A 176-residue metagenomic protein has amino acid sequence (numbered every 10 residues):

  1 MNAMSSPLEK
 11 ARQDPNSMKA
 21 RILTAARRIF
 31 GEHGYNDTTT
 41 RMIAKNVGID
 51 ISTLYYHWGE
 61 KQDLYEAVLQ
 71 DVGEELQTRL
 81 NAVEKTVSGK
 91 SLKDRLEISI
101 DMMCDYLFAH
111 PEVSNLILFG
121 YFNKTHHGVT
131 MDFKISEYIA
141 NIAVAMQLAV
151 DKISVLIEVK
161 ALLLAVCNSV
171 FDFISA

Functional and structural regions predicted by a protein language model:
M1-S17: N-terminal intrinsically disordered/low-complexity leader segments
R21, A25, I29-D63, A67: Helix-turn-helix
A67, N81-A109, L156-V166: Hydrophobic alpha-helical connector segments
Q70-L76: Short, basic, alpha-helical segments at the C-terminal edge of helix-turn-helix-like DNA-binding modules
Q77-N81, D94, T125-D151: Amphipathic alpha-helical packing segments from all-alpha helical-bundle domains
T78-A82, F173-A176: Short, flexible, glycine-rich and Lys/Arg-enriched loop motifs at helix boundaries that contact anionic partners
L107-V129, S175-A176: Amphipathic alpha-helical segments used for helix-helix packing
N115, A143, I153-A176: Hydrophobic alpha-helical segments that form the core of small-molecule binding pockets and/or dimer interfaces
